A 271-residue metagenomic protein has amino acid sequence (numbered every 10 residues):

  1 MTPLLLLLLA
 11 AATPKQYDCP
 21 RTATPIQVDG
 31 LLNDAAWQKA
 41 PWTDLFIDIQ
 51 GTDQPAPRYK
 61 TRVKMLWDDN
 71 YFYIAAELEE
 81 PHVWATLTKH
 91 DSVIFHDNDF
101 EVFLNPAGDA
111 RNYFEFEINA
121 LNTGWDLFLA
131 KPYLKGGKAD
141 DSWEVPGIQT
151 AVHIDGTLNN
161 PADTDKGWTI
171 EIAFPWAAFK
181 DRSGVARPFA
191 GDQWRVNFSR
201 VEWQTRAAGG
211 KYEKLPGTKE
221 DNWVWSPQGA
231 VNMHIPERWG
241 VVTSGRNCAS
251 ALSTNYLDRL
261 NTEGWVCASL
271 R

Functional and structural regions predicted by a protein language model:
T2-A11: Sec-dependent N-terminal signal peptides
A12-R271: Structural preference for beta-rich elements and adjacent junctions enriched in aromatics
